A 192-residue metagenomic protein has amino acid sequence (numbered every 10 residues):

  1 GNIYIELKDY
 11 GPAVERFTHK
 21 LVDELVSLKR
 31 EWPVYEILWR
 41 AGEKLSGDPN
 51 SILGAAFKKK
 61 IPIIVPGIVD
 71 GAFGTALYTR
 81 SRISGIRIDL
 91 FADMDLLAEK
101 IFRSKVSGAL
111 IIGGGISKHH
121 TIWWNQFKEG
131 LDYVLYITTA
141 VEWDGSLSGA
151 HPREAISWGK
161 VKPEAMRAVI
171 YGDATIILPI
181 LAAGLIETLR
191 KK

Functional and structural regions predicted by a protein language model:
G1-D9, S84-L90, E154-P163: A polyampholytic, Gly/Pro-enriched intrinsically disordered region
G1-F73: Ligand-binding beta-strand-loop-alpha-helix segment within the catalytic cores of soluble metabolic enzymes
P12, R16, P33, G47 (+5 more regions): Conserved active-site and cofactor/substrate-binding residues in soluble primary-metabolism enzymes
A55-F57, I101-S104, Q126-E129: Solvent-exposed alpha-helices and their adjacent loops that cap or buttress functional pockets in soluble metabolic
I63-G67, I112, Y136: General beta-strand structural signal in soluble alpha/beta enzymes
P66-A109: Active-site rim loops that border cofactor/substrate pockets in soluble metabolic enzymes
F91-A98, G113, S117, T138-A140: A structural signal for small-residue-enriched, beta-sheet-centric alpha/beta enzyme cores and oligomeric scaffold folds
V106, I116-K192: C-terminal functional extensions of proteins
